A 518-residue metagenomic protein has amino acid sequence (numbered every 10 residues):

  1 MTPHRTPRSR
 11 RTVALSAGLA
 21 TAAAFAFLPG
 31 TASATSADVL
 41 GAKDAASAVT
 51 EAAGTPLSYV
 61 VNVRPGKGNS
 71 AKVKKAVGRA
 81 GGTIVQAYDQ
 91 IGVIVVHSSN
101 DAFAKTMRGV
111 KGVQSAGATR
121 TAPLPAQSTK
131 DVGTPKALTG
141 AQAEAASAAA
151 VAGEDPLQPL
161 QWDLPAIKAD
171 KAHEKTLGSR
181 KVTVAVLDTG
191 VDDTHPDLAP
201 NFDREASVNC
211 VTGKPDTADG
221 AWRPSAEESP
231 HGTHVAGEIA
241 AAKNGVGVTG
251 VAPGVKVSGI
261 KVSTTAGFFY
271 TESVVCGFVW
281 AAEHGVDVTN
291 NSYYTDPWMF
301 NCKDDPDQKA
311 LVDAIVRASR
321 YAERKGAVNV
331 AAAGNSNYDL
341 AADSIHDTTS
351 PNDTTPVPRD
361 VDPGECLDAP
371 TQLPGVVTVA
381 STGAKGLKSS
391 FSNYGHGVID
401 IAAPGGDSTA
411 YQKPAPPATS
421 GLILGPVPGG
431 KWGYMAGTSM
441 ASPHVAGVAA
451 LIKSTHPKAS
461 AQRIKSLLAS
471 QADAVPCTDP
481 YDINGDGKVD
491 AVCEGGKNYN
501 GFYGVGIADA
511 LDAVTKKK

Functional and structural regions predicted by a protein language model:
M1-S36: Secretory targeting and sorting signals
H4, A37, K74-Q158: Autoinhibitory propeptides
A37-A52, V85, V286-Y293, H456-K518: C-terminal subdomain of the subtilisin-like protease fold in secreted/lumenal serine endopeptidases
L40-E51, G78, K130-V186, K214-E228 (+4 more regions): N-terminal domain-start motif of subtilase-like serine proteases
A53-V63: Short glycine-/aliphatic-rich beta-strand segments at the starts of folded cytosolic domains
G153-G254, C276, E283-A310, N335-S350 (+5 more regions): Active-site core segment of subtilase-fold serine proteases
V262-A369, L373, P426-H444, N500: Substrate-binding/access-modulating region of protease and related hydrolase catalytic domains
D353-L451, A508-T515: Extracellular S/T/G-rich loop segment that most often corresponds to the catalytic His/Ser-adjacent loop
